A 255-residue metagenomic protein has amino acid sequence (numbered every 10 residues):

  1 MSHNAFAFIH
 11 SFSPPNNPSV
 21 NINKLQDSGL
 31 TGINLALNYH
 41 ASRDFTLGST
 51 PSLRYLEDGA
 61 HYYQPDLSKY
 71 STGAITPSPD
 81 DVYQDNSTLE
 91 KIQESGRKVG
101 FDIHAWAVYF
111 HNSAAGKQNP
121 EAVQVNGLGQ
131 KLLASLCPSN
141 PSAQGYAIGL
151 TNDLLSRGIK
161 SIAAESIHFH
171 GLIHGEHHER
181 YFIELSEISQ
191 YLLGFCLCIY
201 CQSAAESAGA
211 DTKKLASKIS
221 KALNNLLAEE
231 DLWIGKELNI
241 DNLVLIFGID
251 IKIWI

Functional and structural regions predicted by a protein language model:
S2-T50: N-terminal structural segment of carbohydrate-active enzymes
H3-H10, H104-R157, L193-A204: Active-site-adjacent "subsite" loops/lids of carbohydrate-active enzymes
N4-P15, L67-N86, Q130-G145, L245-W254: The substrate-binding groove and active-site-proximal loops of carbohydrate-active enzymes, especially glycoside
P18-T31, E90-K98, L150-G158: Short amphipathic alpha-helices and their capping/turn segments at secondary-structure boundaries
G32-G59, Q84-L128, A163-H170: Glycine-rich, aromatic-flanked loop segments that form ligand/cofactor-binding clefts across common enzyme folds
Y70-L89, P138-I162, I199-K213: Electropositive, surface-exposed helix/loop patches at the edges of structured domains that serve as adaptable
H111-V125, K160-I249: Active-site-proximal loop/short-helix segments that contain or immediately flank catalytic acid/base residue(s)
